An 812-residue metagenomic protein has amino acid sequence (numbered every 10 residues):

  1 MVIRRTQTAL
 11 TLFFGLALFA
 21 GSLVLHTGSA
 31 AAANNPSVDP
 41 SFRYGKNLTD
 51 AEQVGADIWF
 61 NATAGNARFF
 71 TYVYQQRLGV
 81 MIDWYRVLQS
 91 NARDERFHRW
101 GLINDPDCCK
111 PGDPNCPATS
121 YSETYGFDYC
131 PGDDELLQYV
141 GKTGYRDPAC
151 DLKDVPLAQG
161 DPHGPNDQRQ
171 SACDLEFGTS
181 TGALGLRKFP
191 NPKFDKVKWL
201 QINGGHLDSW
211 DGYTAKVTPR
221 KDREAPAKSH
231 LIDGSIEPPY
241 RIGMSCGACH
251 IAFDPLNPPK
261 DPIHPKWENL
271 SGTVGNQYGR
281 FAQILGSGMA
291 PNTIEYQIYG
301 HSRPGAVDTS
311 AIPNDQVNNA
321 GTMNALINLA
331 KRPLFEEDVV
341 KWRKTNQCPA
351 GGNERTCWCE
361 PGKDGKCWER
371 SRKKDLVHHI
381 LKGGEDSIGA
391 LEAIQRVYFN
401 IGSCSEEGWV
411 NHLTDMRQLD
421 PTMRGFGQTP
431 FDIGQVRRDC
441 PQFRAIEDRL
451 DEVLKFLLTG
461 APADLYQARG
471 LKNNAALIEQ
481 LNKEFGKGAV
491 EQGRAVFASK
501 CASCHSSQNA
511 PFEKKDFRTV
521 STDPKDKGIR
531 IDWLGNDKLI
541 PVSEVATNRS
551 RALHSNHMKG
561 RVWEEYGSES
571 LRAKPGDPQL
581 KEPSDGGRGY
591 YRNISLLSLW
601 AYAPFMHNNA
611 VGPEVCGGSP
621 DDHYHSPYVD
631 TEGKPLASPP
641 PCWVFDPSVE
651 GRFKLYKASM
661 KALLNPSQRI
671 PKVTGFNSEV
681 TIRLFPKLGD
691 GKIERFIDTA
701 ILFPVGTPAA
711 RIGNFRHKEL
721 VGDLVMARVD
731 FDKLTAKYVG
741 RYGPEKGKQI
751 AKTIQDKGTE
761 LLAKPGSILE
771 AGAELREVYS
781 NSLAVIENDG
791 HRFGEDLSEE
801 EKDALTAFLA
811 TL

Functional and structural regions predicted by a protein language model:
V2, Q7, G21-L812: Periplasmic c-type cytochrome electron-transfer domains
L12-F19: Hydrophobic helical h-region of N-terminal Sec-dependent signal peptides in bacterial secretory/periplasmic proteins
